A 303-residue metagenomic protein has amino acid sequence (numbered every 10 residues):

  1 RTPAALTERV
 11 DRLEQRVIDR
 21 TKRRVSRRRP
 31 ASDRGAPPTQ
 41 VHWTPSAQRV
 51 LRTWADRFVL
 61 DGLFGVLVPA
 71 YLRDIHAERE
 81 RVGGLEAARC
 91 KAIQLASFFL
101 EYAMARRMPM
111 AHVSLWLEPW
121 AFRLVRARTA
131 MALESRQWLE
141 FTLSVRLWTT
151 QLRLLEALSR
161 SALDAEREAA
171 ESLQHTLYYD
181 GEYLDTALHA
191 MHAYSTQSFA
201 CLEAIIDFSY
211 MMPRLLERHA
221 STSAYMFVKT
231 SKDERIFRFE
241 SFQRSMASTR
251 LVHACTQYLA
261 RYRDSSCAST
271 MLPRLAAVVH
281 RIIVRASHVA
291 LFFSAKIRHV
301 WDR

Functional and structural regions predicted by a protein language model:
R1-R303: Extended alpha-helical scaffold domains
